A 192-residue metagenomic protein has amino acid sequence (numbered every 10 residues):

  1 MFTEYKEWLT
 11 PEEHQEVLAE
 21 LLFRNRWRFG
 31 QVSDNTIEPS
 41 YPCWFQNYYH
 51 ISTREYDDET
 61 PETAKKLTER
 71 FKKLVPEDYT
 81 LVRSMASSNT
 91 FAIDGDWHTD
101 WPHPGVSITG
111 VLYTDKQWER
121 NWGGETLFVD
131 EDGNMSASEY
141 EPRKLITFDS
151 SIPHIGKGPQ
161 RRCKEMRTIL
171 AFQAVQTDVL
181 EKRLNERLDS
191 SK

Functional and structural regions predicted by a protein language model:
M1-D78, S191: Non-heme Fe(II)/2-oxoglutarate
K65-D189: Catalytic core of non-heme Fe(II) oxygenases with the double-stranded beta-helix
